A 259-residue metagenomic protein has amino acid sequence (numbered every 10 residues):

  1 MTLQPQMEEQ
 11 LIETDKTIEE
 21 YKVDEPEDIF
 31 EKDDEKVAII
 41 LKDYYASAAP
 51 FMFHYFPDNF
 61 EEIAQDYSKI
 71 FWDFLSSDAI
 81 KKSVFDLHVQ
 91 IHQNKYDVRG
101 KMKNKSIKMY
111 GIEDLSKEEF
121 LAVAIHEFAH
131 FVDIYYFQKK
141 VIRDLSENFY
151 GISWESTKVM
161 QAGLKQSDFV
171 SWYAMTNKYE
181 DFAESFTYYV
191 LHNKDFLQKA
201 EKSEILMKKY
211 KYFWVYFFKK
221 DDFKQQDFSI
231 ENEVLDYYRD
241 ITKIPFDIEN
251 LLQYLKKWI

Functional and structural regions predicted by a protein language model:
M1-E62, Y188, K211, F217 (+1 more regions): N-terminal low-structure segments adjacent to metalloprotease catalytic domains across cellular compartments
I39-I107: Auxiliary, metal-adjacent structural segments of Zn-dependent hydrolase domains
I80-I259: Active-site-flanking segments in enzyme catalytic domains
